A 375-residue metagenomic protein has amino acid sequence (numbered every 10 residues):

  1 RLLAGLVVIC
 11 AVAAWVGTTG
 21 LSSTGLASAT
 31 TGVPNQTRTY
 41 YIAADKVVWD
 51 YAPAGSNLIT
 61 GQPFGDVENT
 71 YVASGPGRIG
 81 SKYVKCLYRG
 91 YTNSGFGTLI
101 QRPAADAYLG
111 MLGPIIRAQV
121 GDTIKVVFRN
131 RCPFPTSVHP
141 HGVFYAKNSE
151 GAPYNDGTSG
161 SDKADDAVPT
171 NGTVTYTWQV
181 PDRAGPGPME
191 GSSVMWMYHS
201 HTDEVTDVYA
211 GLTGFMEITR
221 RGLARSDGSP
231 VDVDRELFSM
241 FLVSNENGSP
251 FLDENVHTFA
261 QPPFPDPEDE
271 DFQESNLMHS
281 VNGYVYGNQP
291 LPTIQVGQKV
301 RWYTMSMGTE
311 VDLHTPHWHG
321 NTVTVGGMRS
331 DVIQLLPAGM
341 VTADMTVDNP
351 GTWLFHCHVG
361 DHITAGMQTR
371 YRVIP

Functional and structural regions predicted by a protein language model:
R1-G5, W15-G20, T24-P375: Copper-binding active sites and cupredoxin-like electron-transfer domains, recognizing His/Cys-rich ligand loops
